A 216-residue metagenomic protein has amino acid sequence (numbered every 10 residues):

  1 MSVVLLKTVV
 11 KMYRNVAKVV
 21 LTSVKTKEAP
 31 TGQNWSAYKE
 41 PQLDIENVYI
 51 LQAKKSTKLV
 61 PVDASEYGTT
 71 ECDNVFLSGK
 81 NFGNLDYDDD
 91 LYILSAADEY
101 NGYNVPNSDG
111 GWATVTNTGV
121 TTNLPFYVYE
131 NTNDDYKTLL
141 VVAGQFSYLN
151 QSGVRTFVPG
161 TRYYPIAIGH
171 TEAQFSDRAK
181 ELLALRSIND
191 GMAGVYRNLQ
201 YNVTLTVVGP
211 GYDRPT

Functional and structural regions predicted by a protein language model:
M1-S2, L6-Y13, K18-L199: Tryptophan-paired
L199, T204-T216: Intrinsically disordered, low-complexity repeat and linker tracts
